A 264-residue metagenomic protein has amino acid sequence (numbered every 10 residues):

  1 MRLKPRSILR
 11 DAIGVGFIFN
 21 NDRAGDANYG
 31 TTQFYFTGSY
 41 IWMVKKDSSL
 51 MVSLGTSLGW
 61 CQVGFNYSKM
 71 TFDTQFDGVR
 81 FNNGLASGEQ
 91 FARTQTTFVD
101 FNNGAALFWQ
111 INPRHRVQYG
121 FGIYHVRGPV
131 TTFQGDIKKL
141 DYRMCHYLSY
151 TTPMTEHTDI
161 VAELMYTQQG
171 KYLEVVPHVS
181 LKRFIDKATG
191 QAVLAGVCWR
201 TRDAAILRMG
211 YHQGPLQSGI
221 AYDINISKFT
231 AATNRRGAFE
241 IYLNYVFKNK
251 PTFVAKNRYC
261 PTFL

Functional and structural regions predicted by a protein language model:
M1-L264: Subset of outer-membrane beta-barrel
